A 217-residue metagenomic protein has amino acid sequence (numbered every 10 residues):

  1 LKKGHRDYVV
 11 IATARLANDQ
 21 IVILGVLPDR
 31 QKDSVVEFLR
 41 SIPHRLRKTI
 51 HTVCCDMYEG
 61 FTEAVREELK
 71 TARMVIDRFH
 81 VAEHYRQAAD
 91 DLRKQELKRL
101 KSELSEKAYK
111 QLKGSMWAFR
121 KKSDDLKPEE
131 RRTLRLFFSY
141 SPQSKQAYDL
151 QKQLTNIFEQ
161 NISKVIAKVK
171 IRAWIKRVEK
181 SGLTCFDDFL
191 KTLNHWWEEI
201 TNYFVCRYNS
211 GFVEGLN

Functional and structural regions predicted by a protein language model:
K2-R6, A14-Q20, V36-R73, F79-E83 (+1 more regions): Acidic/histidine-rich catalytic cores and adjacent linkers of DNA breakage/strand-transfer/modification proteins
N18-D33: Glycine-rich phosphate-binding "P-loop"
V26-R30, T52, I76: Alpha-helix capping and helix-loop boundary segments enriched in small/acidic/polar residues
V81-S102: Short alpha-helix plus adjacent loop in nuclease-associated cores
